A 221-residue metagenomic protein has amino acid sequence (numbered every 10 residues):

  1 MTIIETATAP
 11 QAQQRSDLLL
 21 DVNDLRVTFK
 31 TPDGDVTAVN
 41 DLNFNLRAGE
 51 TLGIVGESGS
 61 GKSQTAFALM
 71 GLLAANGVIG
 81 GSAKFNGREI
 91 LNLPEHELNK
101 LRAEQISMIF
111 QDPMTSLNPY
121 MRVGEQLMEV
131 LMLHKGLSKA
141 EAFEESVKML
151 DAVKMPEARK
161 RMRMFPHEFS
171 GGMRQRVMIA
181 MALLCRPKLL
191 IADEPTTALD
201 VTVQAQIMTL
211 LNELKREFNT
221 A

Functional and structural regions predicted by a protein language model:
R15-L19, T28-D41, L72-V78, P94-E97 (+2 more regions): A short, flexible loop at the N-terminus of ABC-type nucleotide-binding domains that lies
V55-G56: The feature captures the beta-strand-to-loop junction immediately N-terminal to the Walker
N76, I90-S107, E125, L133: ABC ATPase NBD coupling module
V78-E89: Conserved ABC transporter NBD signature motif
E89, E141-K160, E213: Conserved ABC ATPase "signature" region
L127, I179, V203, I207: Hydrophobic anchor residue at the start of the ABC signature
L184-K188: A short, proline-enriched helix->beta-strand linker immediately N-terminal to the Walker B motif in ABC-type P-loop
